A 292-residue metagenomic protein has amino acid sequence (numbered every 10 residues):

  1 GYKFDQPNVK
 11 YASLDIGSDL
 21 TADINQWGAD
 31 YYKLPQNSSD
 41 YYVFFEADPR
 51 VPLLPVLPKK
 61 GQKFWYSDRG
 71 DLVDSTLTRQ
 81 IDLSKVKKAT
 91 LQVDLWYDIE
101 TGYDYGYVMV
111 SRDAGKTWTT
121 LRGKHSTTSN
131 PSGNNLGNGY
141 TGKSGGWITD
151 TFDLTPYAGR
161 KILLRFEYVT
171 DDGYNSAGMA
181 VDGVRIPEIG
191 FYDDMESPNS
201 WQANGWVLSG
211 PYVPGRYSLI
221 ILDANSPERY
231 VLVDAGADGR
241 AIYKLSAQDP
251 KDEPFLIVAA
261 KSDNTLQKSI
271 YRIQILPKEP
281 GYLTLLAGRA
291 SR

Functional and structural regions predicted by a protein language model:
G1-T76, D94, G102-M109, G173-D182 (+1 more regions): Beta/coil-rich, acidic/histidine-enriched accessory regions frequently appended to metallopeptidases
L77-D82: Short surface loop/edge beta-strand patches of beta-sandwich-type extracellular domains that form ligand-contact sites
L83-K85, L95-I99, P156: Non-cytosolic beta-sheet module surface loops
V86-K88, G159-K161, P250-F255: Extracellular Ig-like/FN3 beta-sandwich strand-entry sites
A89-Y97, I162-V169, M195, V258: Extracellular beta-strand-rich recognition modules
D98-E100, D113, V169-D171: Short coil/turn motifs at secondary-structure junctions
M109-K161, V207-R240: Exoplasmic/lumenal beta-rich domain surfaces
L154-Y174: Extracellular beta-strand ligand-recognition surfaces/modules
